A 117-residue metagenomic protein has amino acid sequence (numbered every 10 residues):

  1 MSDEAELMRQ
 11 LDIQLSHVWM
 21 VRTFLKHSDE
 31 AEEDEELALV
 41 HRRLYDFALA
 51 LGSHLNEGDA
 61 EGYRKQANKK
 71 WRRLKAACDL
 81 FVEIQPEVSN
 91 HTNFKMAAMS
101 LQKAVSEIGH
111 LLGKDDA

Functional and structural regions predicted by a protein language model:
M1-A48: Short terminal alpha-helical segments
E4-L7, A60, A67, E87 (+1 more regions): Amphipathic alpha-helical coiled-coil segments and their boundaries
Q10-V18, Q66-A76: Short amphipathic alpha-helical heptad-repeat segments
V21, L25-S28, E32-E35, H54 (+5 more regions): Hydrophobic stripe of amphipathic alpha-helices that form coiled-coil interfaces
E35-R42, K65-N68, H91-M99: Short, charged, amphipathic alpha-helical segments
F47-A67, I84: Short, solvent-exposed, charged loop/turn and helix-capping segments that join or cap alpha-helices on peripheral
C78-A117: Amphipathic alpha-helical binding modules
